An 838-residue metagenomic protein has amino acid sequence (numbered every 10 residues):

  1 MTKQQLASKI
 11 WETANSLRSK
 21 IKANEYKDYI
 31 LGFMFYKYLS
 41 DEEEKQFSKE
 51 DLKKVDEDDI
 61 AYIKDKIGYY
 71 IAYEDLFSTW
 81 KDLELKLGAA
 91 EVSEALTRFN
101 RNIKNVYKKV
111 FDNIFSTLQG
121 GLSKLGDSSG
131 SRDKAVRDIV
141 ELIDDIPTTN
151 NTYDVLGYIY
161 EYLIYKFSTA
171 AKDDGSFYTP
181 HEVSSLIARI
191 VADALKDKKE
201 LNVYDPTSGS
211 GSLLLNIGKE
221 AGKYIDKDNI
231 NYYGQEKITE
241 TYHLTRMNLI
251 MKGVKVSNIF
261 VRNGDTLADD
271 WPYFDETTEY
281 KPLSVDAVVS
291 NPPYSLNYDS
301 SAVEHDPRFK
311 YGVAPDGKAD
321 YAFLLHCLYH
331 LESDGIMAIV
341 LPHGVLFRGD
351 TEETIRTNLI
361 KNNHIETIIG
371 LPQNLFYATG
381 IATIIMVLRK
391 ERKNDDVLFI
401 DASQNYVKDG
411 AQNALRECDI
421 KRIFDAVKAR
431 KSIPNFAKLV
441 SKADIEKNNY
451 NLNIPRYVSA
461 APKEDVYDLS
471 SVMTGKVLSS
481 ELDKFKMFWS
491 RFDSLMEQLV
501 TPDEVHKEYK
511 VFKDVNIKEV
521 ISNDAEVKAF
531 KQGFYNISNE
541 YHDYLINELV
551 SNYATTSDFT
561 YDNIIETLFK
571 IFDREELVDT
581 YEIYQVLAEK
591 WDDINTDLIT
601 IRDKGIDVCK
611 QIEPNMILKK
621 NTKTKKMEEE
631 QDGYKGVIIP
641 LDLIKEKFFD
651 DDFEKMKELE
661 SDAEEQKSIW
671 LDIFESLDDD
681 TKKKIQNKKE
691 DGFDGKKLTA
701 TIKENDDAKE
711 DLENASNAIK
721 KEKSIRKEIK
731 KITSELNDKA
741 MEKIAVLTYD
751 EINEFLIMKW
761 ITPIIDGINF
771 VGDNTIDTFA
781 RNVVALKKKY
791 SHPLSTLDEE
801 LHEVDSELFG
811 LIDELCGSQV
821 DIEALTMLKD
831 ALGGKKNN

Functional and structural regions predicted by a protein language model:
M1-V191, F260, T266, G370-Q373 (+3 more regions): Non-catalytic, mostly N-terminal accessory regions of nucleic-acid modification and defense proteins
K9, S16, K22-Y38, P315-L388 (+1 more regions): Conserved Class I SAM-dependent methyltransferase catalytic core
Y36, D41, S210, T239-E240 (+8 more regions): Conserved nucleotide-binding/hydrolysis micro-motifs of P-loop NTPases
L85, Y311-V313: Extracellular loop and loop/strand-boundary signature of outer-membrane beta-barrel proteins
S129, T149, T207, N231-I238 (+11 more regions): Hydrophobic alpha-helical scaffolding
D174-S290, S295-D299, P307-K310, Y321-A322 (+3 more regions): Conserved S-adenosyl-L-methionine
S176, T277-Y280, L328-H330, T357 (+4 more regions): Replace "in large, NTP-powered and nucleic-acid-processing enzymes" with "in large, NTP-powered factors and other
Y377-T474: Flexible, glycine-/basic-rich loop-and-beta segments that form/coincide with the SAM-dependent methyltransferase
